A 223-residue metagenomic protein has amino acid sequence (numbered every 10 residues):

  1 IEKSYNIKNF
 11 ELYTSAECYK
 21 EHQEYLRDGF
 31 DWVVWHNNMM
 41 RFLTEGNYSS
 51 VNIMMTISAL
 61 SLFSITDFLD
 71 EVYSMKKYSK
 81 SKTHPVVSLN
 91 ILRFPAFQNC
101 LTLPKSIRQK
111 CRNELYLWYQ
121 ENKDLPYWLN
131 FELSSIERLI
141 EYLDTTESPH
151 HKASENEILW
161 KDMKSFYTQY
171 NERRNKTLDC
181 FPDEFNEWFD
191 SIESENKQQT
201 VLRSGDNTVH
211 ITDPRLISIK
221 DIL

Functional and structural regions predicted by a protein language model:
I1-L92: Radical SAM/AdoMet-radical enzyme domain recognition
K3, K8, K20, I53 (+9 more regions): Context-gated lysine
Y13-S15, M54, K110-W118: Charged, low-complexity, helix-prone segments enriched in Lys/Glu/Asp/Gln
Q23-D28, N52-T56, F97-N99, E137-I140 (+2 more regions): Active-site rim elements
R27, R41, K77, R93 (+6 more regions): Arginine residue identity/basic-tract feature
I57-F63, K80-L115, Y127, E132-R138: Flexible glycine/acidic-rich beta-alpha junction loops that bind and position SAM and/or redox cofactors in anaerobic
Q120-L223: Radical SAM enzyme core and accessory elements
